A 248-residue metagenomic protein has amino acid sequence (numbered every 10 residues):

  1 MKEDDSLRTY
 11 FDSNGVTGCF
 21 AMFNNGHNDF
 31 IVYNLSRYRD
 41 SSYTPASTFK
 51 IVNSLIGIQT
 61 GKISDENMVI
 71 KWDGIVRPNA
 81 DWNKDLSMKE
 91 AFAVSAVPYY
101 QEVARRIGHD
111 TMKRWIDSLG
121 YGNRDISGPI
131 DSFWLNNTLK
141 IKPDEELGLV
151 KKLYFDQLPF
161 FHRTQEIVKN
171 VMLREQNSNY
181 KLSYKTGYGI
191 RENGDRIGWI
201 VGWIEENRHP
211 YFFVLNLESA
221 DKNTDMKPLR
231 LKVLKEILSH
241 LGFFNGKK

Functional and structural regions predicted by a protein language model:
M1-R39: Beta-lactamase-like hydrolase cores
K2-Y10, N14, R105-D110, Y154-K181 (+1 more regions): Structured C-terminal helix/loop/strand segments within mature extracytoplasmic catalytic/sensor domains
N34-D40, K84-D85, A93-Y100, S127-W134 (+1 more regions): Flexible glycine/proline-enriched surface loops and loop-helix/loop-strand junctions
S42-E66, A91, F213: Active-site SXXK
L55-I63, R105, G148-F155, S239: Short glycine/serine- and small hydrophobic-enriched flexible loop segments
Q59-G74, F160-Q165: Short, well-structured active-site flanking segments
E66-M112, L139-K142: Conserved catalytic neighborhood of penicillin-recognizing serine enzymes
S87, E102-V150: Mid-domain, small-residue-enriched loop/turn segments at the edges of structured enzyme/sensor domains
